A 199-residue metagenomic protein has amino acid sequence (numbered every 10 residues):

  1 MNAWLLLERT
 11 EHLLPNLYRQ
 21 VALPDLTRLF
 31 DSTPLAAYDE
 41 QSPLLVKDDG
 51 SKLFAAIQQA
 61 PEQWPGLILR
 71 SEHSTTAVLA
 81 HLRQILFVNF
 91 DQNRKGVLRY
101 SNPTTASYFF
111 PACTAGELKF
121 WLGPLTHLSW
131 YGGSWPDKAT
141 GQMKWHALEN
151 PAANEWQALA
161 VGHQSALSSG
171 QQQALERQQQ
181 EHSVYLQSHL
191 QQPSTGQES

Functional and structural regions predicted by a protein language model:
M1-A55, L69-L79, R83-S199: A contiguous, surface-oriented mixed alpha/beta subdomain in the mid-to-C-terminal portion of proteins that forms
E62-L69: Aromatic-anchored, charged helix-turn/loop surface patch used as a conserved interaction hotspot
